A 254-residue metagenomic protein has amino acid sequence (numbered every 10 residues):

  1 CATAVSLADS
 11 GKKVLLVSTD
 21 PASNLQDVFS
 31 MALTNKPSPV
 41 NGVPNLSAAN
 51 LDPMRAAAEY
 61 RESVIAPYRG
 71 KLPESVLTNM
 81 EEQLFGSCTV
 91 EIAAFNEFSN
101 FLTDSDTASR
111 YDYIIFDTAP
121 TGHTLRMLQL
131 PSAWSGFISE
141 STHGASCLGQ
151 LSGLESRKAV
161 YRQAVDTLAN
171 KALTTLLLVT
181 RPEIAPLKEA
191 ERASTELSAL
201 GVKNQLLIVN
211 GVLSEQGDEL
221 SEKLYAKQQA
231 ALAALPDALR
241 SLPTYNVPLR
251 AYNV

Functional and structural regions predicted by a protein language model:
A2-V14, T19-R162: Nucleotide-state-sensitive switch-loop elements of NTP-binding domains
V165-V254: C-terminal lobe/tail of nucleotide-utilizing enzymes
